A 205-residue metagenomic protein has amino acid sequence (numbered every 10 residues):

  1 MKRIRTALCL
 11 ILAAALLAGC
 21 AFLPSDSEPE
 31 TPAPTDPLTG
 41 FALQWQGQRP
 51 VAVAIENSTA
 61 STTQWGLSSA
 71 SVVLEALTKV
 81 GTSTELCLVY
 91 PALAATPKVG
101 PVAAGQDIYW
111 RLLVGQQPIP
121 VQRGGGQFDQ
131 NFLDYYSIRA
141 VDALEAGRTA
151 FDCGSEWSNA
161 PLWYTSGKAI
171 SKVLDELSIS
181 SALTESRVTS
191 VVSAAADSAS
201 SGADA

Functional and structural regions predicted by a protein language model:
M1-L8: Bacterial N-terminal signal peptides that target proteins for export
A18-G19: C-terminal motif of bacterial Sec signal peptides marking the signal peptidase cleavage site
L23-S27: Signal peptide processing junction and immediate N-terminal pro/mature segment of secreted/exported proteins
E28-L74, V80-A205: A surface/extracellular/periplasmic glyco- and lipid-processing/surface-interacting theme
